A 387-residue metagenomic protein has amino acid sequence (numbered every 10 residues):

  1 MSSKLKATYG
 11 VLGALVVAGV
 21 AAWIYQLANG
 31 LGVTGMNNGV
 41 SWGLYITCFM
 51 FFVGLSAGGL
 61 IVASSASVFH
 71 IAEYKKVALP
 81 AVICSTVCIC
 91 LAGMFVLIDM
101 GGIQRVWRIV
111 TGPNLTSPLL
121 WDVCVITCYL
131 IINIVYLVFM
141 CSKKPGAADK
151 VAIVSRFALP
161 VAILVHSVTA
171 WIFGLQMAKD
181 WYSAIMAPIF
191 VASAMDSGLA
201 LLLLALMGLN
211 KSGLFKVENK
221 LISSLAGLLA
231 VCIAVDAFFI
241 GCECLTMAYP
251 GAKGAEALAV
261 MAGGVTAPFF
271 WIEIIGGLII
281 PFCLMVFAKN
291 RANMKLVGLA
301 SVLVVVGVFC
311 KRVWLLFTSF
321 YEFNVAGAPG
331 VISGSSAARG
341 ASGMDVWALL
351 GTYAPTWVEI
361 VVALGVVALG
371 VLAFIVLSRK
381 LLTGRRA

Functional and structural regions predicted by a protein language model:
M1-G58, V371, I375: N-terminal signal-anchor module of multipass membrane proteins
K4, K295-A387: TerminUS-proximal long segments
L5, Y9-V16, E73, T111 (+4 more regions): Long, contiguous internal "core" modules enriched in hydrophobic/ aromatic residues
W23-G30, S64, V68, G93-I103 (+7 more regions): Transmembrane helix-loop junctions and nearby membrane-interface residues
I24-T47, I98-L119, A148, A170-F190 (+3 more regions): Membrane-interface interhelical loops and short amphipathic "cap" helices that link adjacent transmembrane segments
V40-Q104, W121: Membrane helical hairpin/interfacial module
M50-G54, W121-I134, A267-I279, R339-L372: Hydrophobic alpha-helical transmembrane segments
C90-A92, A162-S167, L303-V313: Aromatic-anchored segments of alpha-helical transmembrane domains
